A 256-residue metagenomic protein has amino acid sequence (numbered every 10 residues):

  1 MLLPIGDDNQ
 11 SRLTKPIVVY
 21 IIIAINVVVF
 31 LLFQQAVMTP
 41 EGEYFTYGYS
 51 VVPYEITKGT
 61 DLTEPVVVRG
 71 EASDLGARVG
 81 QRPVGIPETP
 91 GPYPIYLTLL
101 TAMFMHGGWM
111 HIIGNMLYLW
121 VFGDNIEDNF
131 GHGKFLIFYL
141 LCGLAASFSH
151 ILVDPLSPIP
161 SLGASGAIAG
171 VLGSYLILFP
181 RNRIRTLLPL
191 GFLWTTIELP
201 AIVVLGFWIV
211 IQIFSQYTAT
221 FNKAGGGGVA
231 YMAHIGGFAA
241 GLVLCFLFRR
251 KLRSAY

Functional and structural regions predicted by a protein language model:
M1-Y256: A detector for small-residue-rich transmembrane helices and their helix-helix packing motifs
